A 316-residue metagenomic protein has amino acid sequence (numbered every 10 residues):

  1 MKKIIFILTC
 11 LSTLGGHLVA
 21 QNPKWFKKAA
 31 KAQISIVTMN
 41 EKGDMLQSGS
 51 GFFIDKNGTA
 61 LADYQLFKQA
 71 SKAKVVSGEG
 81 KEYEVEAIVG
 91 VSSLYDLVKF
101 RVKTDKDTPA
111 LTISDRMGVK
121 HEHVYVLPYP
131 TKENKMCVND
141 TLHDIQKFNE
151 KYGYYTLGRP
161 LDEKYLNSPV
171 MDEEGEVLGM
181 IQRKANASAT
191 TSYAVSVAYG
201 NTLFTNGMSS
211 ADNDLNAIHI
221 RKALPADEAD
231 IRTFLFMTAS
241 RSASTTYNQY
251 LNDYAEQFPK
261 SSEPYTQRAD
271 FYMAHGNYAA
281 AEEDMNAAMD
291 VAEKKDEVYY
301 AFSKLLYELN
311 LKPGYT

Functional and structural regions predicted by a protein language model:
Q21, W25, T108-Y154, G158-Y165 (+3 more regions): Flexible, gly/ser-rich surface segments that form the specificity/activation loops bordering the active-site cleft
Q21-N22, M39-N57, D63, E82-E84 (+1 more regions): A conserved glycine-rich beta-strand in the N-terminal activation segment of trypsin-fold
N22-F26, T108, M180-T245, Y250: C-terminal cap/linker of serine protease catalytic domains
D55-Y125, K132-M136, K151: Conserved active-site neighborhood of the chymotrypsin/trypsin-like protease fold
D230-R232, P264, V298: TPR alpha-solenoid repeat register
A239-R241, A274-G276, S303, E308-Y315: Short coil/turn linking the two alpha-helices of tandem helical-hairpin repeats
P259-K260, E293-K294: Short coil turns that delineate tetratricopeptide repeat
